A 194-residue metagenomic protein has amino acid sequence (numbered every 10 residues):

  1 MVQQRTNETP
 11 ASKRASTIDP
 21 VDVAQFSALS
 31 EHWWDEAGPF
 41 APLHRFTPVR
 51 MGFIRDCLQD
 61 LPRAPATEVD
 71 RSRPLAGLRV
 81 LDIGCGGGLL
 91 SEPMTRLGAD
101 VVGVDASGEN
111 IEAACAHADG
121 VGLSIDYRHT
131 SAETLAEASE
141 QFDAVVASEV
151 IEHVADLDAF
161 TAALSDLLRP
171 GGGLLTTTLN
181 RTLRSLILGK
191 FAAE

Functional and structural regions predicted by a protein language model:
V2-F40, H44, P48: N-terminal, positively charged/glycine-rich alpha-helical extensions of SAM-dependent methyltransferases
Q3-K13, D60, A64, E68 (+1 more regions): N-terminal alpha-helical modules
E31, P48-M51, C115, D119: Residues within alpha-helical segments
F40-L43, V121, E194: A C-terminal cap/extension of S-adenosyl-L-methionine-dependent methyltransferases that defines the acceptor-substrate
R45-A76: Conserved alpha-helix/loop element of class I SAM-dependent methyltransferases that forms part of the SAM/SAH-binding
A66-R73, L78-L186: Conserved SAM-binding loop
L188-E194: Conserved Class I S-adenosyl-L-methionine
